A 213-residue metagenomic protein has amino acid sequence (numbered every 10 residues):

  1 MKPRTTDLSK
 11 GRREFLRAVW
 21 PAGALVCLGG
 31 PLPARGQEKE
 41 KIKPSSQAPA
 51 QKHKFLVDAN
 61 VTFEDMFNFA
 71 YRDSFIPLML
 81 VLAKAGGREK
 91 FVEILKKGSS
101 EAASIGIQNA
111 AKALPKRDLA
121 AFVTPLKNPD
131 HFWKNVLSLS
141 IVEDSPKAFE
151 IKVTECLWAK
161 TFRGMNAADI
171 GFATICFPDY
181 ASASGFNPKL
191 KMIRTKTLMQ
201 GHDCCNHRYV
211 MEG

Functional and structural regions predicted by a protein language model:
P3-G23: N-terminal secretory signal peptides and thylakoid transit peptides that target proteins across membranes
R17, G23-V26, L32-K39, M211-G213: C-terminal regulatory/oligomerization modules of transcriptional regulators
W20-A24, L28, K54, F75: An N-terminal assembly and electron-transfer interface module characteristic of large anaerobic redox and radical
P21, A183, K189-G213: Short terminal or interdomain "cap/linker" segment that borders an active site or interface and mediates
G30-F69, L80: C-terminal segment of N-terminal export signals and the immediately downstream linker at the start of the mature
T62-V92: Long, hydrophobic N-terminal alpha-helical segment
P77, P178-G185: Amphipathic alpha-helical segments that form well-ordered structural scaffolds and often line/cohere around active
A85-F172, F177-Y180: Amphipathic interaction/junction segments at domain boundaries or subunit interfaces
